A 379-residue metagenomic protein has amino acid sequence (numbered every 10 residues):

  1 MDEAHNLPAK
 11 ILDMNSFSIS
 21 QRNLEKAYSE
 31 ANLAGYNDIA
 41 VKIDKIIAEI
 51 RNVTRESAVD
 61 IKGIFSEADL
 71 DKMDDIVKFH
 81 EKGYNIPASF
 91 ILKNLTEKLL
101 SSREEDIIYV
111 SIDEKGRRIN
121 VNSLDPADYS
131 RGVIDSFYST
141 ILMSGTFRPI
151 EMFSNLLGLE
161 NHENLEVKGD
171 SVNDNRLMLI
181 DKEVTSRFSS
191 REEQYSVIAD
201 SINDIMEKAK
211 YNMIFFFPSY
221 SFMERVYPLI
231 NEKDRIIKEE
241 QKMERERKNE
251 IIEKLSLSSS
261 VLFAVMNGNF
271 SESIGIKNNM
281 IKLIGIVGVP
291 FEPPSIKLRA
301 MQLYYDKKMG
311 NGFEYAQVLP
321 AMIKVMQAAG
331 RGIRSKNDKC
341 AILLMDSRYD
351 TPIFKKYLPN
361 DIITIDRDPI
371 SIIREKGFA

Functional and structural regions predicted by a protein language model:
M1-A379: ASCE RecA-like P-loop NTPase motor cores that couple ATP hydrolysis to mechanical translocation on nucleic acids
